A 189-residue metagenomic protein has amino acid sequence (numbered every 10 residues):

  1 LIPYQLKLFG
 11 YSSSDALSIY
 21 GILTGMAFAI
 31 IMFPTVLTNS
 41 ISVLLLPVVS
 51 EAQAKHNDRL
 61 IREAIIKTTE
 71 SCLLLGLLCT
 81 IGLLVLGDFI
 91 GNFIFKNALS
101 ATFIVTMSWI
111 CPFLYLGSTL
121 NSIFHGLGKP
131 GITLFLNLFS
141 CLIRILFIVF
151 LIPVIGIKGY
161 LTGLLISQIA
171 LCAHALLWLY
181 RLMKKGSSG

Functional and structural regions predicted by a protein language model:
L1-I2, I30, L45, V49 (+8 more regions): Hydrophobic/aromatic residues within transmembrane alpha-helices of membrane transport systems, especially the TMDs
A16-T38: Alpha-helical transmembrane segments of polytopic membrane transporters and translocases
Y20-A27, E63-G76: Junctions where cytoplasmic loops transition into the N-terminal start of transmembrane alpha-helices in multi-pass
M26-A27, V85, F95-L120: Alpha-helical transmembrane segments of multi-pass membrane proteins
T35-K55: Helix-loop junctions and terminal segments of transmembrane helices in multi-pass membrane transport/translocation
L78-K96: Short membrane-interface helical motifs at transmembrane helix boundaries in multi-pass membrane transporters
W109-F139: Membrane-interface junctions at transmembrane-helix termini in multi-pass inner-membrane proteins
G128-G131, C141-A173, R181: Membrane-interface helix-loop junctions in multi-pass transport and translocation proteins
